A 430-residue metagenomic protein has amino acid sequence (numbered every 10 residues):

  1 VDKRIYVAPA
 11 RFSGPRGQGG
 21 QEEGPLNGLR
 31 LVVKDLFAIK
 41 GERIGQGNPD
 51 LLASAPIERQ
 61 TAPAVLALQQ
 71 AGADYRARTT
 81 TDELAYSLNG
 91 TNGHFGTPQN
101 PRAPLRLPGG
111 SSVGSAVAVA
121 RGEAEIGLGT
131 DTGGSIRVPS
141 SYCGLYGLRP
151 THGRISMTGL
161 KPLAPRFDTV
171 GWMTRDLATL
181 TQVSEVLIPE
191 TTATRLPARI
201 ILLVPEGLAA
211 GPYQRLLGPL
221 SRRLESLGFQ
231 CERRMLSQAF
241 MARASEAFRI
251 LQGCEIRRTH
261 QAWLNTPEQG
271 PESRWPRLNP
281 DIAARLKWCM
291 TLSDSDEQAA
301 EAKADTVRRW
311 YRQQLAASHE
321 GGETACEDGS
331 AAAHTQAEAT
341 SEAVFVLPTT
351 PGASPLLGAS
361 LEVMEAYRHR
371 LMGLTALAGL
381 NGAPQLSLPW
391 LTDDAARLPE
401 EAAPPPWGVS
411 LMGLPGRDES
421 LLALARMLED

Functional and structural regions predicted by a protein language model:
V1-A124, G321-E327, H334: Gly/Ser-rich catalytic/binding loops embedded in alpha/beta enzyme cores
L29-P49, I250-D305, C326-G329, A333 (+1 more regions): Short helix-loop capping/hinge segments that flank enzyme active sites or metal/cofactor-binding pockets
L31, E185-C254, T266: Gly/Ser-rich, acidic/histidine-flanked active-site/gating loops
V33, Y75-T80, L128-T130, R233-R234 (+1 more regions): General beta-strand structural signal in soluble alpha/beta enzymes
N89-Q99, R243-T259: Charged, often glycine-rich, active-site loop that binds/positions anionic groups
G93-G96, G144-G147, I250-L251, V363-E365: Short, hinge-like loop/turn segments at secondary-structure boundaries
R121, I126, T132-G207, A383-D430: Structural helix-boundary/capping segments
S295-D430: Glycine-rich, small-residue loops and helix-cap segments that act as flexible hinges at active-site edges
